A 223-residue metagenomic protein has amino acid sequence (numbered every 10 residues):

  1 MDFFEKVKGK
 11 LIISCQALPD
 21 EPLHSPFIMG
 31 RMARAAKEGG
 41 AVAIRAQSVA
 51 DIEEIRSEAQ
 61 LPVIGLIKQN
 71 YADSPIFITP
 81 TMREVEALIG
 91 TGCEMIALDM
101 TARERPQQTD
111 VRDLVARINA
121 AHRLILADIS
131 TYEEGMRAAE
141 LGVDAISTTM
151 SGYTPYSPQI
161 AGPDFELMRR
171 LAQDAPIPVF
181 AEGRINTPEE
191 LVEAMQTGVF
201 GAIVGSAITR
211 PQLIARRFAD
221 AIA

Functional and structural regions predicted by a protein language model:
M1-G90, I125, E133-L141, A223: Conserved N-terminal beta1-alpha1 strand-loop-helix module at the mouth
D2-K6, I89-G90, R117-N119, R170-Q173 (+1 more regions): Solvent-exposed alpha-helices and their adjacent loops that cap or buttress functional pockets in soluble metabolic
G9-C15, I44, V63-I67, I96-L98 (+4 more regions): Hydrophobic faces of well-ordered beta-strands that scaffold small-molecule active sites in alpha/beta enzyme cores
G9-I13, G30-M32, P62-G65, G92-M95 (+3 more regions): A short alpha-helix capping/helix-coil boundary motif
Q16-L18, I67-Y71, T91-R105, A145-P158 (+1 more regions): Glycine-rich phosphate-binding active-site loops on the catalytic face of alpha/beta enzymes
P22-P26, R45-I64, P75-R83, M100-I118 (+4 more regions): Active-site-adjacent beta->alpha loops and helix N-cap segments on the catalytic face of soluble alpha/beta enzymes
G40, A59-V63, T91-M95, N119-H122 (+4 more regions): Glycine-enriched alpha-helix->loop->beta-strand junction motifs that scaffold or abut catalytic
P158-D164, I177-P178, E182-G183, V192-M195 (+2 more regions): C-terminal transmembrane helix-loop-helix hairpin of multi-pass membrane proteins
